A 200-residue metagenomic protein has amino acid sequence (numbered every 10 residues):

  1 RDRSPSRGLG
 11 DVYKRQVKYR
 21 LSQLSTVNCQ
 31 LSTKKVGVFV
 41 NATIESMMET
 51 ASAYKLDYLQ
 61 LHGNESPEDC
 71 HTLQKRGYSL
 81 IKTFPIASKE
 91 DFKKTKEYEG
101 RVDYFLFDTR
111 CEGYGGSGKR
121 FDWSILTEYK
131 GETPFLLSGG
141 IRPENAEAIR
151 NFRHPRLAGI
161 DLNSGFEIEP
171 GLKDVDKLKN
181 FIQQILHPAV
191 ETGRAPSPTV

Functional and structural regions predicted by a protein language model:
R1, L59, F105, A158-I160: Hydrophobic residues within beta-strands of alpha/beta enzymes
R1-Y13: Single conserved hydrophobic/aromatic residue that forms the stacking wall/gate of nucleotide- or nucleobase-binding
D11-Q23: Glycine-rich, positively charged N-terminal anion/phosphate-binding segment
L21, L73, N163, E169-A189: C-terminal helical cap(s) of enzyme catalytic domains, especially alpha/beta-barrels
S22-S32, A195-S197: Arg/Gly-rich low-complexity intrinsically disordered repeat tracts
S32-L137, I141-A146: Conserved anion-binding
E144, H154-S164: Internal alpha/beta core interface subdomains
